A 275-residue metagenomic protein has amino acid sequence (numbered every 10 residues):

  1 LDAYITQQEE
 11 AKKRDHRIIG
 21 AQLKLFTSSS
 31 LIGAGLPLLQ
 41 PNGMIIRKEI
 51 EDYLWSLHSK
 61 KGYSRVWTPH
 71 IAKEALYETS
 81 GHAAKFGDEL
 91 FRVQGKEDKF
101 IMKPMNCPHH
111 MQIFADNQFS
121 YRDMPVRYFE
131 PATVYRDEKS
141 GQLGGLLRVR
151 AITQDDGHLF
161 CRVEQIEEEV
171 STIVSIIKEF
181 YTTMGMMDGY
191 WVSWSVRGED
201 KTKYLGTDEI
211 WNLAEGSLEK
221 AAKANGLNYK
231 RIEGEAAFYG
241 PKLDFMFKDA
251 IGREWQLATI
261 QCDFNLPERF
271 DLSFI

Functional and structural regions predicted by a protein language model:
L1-L143, L147, L159, T182: Auxiliary tRNA-acceptor-end handling modules of aminoacyl-tRNA synthetases
Y4, I50, E169-I173, A214: Hydrophobic alpha-helical membrane-association signature
L23, D88-E89, L143, Q154 (+2 more regions): Short glycine-rich loop/turn motifs
L25-M44, R148-D208, E233: Conserved alpha/beta enzyme-core scaffolds, especially Rossmann-like or related mixed alpha/beta domains that build
G81-A84, D208-N212, C262, E268-F270: A conserved glycine-rich
E97-K99, P108-H109, I113-N117, V126 (+4 more regions): A translation/RNA-centric and nucleic-acid-associated enzymatic feature enriched in Class II aminoacyl-tRNA synthetases
T182-Q256: Metal-assisted phosphate- and nucleotidyl-transfer catalytic regions
